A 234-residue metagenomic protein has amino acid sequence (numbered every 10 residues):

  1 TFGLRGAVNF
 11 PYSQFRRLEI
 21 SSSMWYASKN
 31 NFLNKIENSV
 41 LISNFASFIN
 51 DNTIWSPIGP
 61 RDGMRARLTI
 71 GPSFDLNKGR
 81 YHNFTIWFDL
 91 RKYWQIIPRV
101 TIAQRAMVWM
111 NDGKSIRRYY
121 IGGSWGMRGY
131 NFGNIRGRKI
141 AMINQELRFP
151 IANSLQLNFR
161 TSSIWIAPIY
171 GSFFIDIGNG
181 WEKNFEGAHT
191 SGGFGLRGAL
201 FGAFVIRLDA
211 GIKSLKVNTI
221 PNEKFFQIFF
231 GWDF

Functional and structural regions predicted by a protein language model:
F2-A7, L18-S23, V40-N44, D62-F234: C-terminal transmembrane beta-barrel domains of outer membrane proteins
N9-P11: Acidic, low-complexity cytosolic linker/stalk segments
S13-F15: Mature, solvent-exposed C-terminal subdomains and processed small-chain segments of exported/organellar
Y26-V40, F48, L68: Signature for the C-terminal beta-barrel architecture of outer-membrane proteins
N44-P57, L196: Structured alpha-helical segments in the cores of large, soluble enzyme domains
